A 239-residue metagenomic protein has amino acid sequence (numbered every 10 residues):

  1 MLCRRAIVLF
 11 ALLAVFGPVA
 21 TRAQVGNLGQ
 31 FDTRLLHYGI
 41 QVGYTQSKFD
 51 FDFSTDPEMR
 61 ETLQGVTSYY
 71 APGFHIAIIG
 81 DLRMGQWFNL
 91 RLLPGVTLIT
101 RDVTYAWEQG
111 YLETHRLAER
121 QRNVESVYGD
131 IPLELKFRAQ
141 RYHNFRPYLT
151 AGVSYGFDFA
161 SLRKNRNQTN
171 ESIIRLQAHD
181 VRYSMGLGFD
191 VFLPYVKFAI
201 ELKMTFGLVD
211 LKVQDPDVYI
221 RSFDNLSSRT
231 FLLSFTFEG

Functional and structural regions predicted by a protein language model:
M1-D32, G239: Cleavable N-terminal export/targeting peptides
R22-G73, E238: Short glycine/proline- and aromatic-enriched beta-strand/turn motifs that initiate or cap beta-hairpins
A23-Q24, I78, P132-F137, M185-G188: Short, well-ordered amphipathic alpha-helices
Q24, A151-K164, H179-M185, F198: A generic hydrophobic-segment detector
D32-L36, Y44-D50, I79-R163, S234: Gram-negative (and chloroplast) outer-membrane scaffold detector with strong preference for beta-barrel transmembrane
R34-L36, Y70-F74, E125-I131, F145 (+2 more regions): Residues that define the transmembrane beta-barrel architecture of outer-membrane proteins
D52-T67, I99-S126, A160-Q177, K212-D224: Flexible, solvent-exposed loop segments that connect beta-strands
A178-G239: Predominantly the C-terminal beta-signal and adjacent terminal strand-loop region of outer-membrane beta-barrel
